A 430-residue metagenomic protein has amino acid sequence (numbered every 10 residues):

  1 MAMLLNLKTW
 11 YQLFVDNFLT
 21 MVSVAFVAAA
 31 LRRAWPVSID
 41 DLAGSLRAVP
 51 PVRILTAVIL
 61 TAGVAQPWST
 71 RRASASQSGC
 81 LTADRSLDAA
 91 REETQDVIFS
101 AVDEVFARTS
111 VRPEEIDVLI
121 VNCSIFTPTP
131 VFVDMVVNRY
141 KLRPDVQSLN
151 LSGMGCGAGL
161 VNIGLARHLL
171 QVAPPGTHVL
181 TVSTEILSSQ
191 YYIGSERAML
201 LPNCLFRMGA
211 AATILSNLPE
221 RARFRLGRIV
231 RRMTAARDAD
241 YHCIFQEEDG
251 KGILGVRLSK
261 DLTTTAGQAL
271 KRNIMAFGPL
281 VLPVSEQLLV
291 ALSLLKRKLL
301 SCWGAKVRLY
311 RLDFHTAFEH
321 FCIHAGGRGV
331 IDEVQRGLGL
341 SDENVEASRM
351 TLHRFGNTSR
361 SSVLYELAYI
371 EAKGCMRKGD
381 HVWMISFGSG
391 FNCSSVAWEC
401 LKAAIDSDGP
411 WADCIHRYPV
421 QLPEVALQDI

Functional and structural regions predicted by a protein language model:
A2-L4, S38, E92, C123-T177 (+2 more regions): Conserved catalytic cysteine-centered active-site region of acyl-thioester-dependent Claisen-condensing enzymes
A2-R71: Terminal signal-anchor or tail-anchor transmembrane helices that tether membrane-associated enzymes to cellular
N6, V22, A48, V52-V58 (+4 more regions): Hydrophobic pocket-lining "lid/loop/helix" segments that shape and contact the acyl-thioester
S69, S74-L142, V146: Eukaryotic helix-linker segments that join adjacent hydrophobic helices
R112-D117, P144-Q147, A317, E343-N344 (+1 more regions): Short acidic capping loops at alpha-helix termini that bridge into adjacent secondary structure
N122, S152, H178-E185, L215 (+1 more regions): Short beta-strand segments
P130-D134, V161-G164, Q190-E196, D238-Y241 (+1 more regions): Short acidic, glycine/serine/threonine-rich loops at helix termini
E366-I385, C393-D413: Catalytic phosphate/nucleotide-handling subdomain of diverse soluble enzymes
